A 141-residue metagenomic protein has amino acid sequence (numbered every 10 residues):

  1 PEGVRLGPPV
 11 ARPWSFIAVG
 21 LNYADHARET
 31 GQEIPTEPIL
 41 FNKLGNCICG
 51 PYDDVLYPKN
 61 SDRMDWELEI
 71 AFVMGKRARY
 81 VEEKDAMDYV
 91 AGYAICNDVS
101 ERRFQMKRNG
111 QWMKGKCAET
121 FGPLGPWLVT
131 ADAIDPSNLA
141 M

Functional and structural regions predicted by a protein language model:
P1-W14: Anion-binding (especially nucleotide phosphate/pyrophosphate-binding) glycine-rich loop and adjoining beta-alpha core
P13-M141: Glycine-enriched loop-and-adjacent helix/strand subsegments that border the catalytic/binding cleft of enzyme cores
